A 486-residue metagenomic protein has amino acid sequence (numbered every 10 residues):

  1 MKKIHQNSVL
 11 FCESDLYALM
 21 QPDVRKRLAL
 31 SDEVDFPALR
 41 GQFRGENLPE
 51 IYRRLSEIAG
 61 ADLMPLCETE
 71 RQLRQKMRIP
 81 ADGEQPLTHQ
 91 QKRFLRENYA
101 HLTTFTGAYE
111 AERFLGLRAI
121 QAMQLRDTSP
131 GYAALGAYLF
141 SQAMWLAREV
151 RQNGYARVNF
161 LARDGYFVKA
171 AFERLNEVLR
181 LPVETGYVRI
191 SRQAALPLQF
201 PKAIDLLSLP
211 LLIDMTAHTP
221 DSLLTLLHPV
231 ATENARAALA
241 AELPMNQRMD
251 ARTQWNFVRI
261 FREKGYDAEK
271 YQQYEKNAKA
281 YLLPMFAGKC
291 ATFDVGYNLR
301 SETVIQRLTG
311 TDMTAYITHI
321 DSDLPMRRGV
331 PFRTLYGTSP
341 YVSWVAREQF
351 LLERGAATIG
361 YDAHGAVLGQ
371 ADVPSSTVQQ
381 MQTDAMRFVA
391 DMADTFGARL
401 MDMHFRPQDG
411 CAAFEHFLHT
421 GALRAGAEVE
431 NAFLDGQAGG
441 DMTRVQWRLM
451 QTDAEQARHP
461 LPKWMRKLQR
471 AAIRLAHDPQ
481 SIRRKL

Functional and structural regions predicted by a protein language model:
M1-I4, R484-L486: Non-Sec secretion/translocation targeting segments of pathogen effectors
K2-I79: Flavin-dependent oxidoreductase catalytic core characteristic of acyl-CoA dehydrogenase/oxidase-like enzymes
A38, E57, Q75, D82-K485: Long, low-complexity, Lys/Arg-enriched
